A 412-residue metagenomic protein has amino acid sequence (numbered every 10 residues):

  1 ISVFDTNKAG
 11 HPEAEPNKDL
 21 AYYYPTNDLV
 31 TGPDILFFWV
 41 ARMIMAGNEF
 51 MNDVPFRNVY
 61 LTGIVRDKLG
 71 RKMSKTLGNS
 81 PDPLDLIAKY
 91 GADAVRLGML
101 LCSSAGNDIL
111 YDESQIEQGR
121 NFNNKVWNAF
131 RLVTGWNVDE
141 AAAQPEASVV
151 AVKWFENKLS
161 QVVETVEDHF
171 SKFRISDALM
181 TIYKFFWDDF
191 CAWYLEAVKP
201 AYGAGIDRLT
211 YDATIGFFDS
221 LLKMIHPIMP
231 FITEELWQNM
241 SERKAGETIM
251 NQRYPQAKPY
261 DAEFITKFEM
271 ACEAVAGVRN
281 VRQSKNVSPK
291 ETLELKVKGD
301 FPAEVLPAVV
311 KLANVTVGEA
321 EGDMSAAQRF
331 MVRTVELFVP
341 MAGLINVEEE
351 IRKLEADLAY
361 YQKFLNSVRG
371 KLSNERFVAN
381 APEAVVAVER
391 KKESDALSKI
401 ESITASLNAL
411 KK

Functional and structural regions predicted by a protein language model:
I1-D139, F155-G203, D212-I225: Structured secondary-structure scaffolds
L20, D28-I35, L86, A204-D212 (+2 more regions): Short, contiguous acidic/charged loop-to-helix segments that flank catalytic cores in large enzymes
Y22, F38, L97, N124 (+10 more regions): Feature representing long, continuous alpha-helical segments
F56-V59, M99-L101, L110-S114, G135-E146 (+7 more regions): Short coil/turn segments at secondary-structure boundaries
D67, L100, D139-E167, L195-A276: Acidic, turn-prone loop/beta-hairpin segments
L84-I87, Q144-F155, A178-L179, A262-F264 (+1 more regions): A ubiquitous short alpha-helical element
E117, M240-K412: C-terminal low-complexity, glycine/proline- and small-hydrophobic-enriched intrinsically disordered tails that act as
M180-I182, R208, D212, E383-K391: Short, charged, amphipathic alpha-helical segments
